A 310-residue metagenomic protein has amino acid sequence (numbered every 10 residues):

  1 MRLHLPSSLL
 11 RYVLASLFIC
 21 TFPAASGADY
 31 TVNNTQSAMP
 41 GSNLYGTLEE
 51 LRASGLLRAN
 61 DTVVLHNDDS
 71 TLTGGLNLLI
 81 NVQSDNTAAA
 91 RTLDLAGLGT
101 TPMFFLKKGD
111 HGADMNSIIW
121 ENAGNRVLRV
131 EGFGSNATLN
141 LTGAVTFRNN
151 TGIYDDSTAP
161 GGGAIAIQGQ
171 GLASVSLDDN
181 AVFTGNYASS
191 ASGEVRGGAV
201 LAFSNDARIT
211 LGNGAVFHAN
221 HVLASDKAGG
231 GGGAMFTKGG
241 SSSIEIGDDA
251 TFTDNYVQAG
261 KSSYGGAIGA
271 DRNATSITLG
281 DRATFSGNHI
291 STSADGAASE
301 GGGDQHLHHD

Functional and structural regions predicted by a protein language model:
M1-S8: N-terminal secretory signal peptides that target proteins for export/translocation
R11-T21: Bacterial N-terminal signal peptides
P23-G27: Sec/Tat signal peptide C-region and signal peptidase I cleavage site
D29-V63: Acidic Gly/Asp/Thr-rich repetitive segments characteristic of extracellular carbohydrate-active and adhesion proteins
R58-N60, N81-A228, A234-K261, I268-D310: Surface-exposed loop/turn motifs in large extracellular/passenger domains
D68-S70: Acidic glycine-/aspartate-rich tracts in secreted/extracellular proteins
